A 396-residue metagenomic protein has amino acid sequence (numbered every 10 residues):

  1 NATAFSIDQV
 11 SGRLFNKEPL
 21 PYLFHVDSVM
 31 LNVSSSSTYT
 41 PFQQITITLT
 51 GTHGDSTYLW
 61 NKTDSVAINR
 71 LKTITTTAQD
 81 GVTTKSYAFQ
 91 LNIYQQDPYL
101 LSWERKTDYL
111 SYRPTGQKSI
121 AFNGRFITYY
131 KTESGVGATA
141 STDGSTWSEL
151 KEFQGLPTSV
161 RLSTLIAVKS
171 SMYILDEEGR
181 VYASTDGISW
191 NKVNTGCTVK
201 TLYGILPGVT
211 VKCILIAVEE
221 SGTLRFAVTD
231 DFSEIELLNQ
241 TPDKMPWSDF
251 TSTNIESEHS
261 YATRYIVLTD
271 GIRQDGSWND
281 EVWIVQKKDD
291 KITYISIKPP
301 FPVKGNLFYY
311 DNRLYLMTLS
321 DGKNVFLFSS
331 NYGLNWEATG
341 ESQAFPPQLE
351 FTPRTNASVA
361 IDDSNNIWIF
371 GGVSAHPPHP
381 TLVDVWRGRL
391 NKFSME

Functional and structural regions predicted by a protein language model:
N1-Q117: Predominantly extracytoplasmic/ectodomain segments of secreted and cell-surface proteins
Y99-D108, W147-G155, T185, N191-T198 (+4 more regions): Beta-propeller fold detector
W103-D108, A121-G155: Beta-propeller domains
Y109-A121, G155-S170, V193-C213, Q240-Y261 (+3 more regions): Repeated scaffold domains used in trafficking and secretory/extracellular systems, primarily beta-propellers
K131-V136, G179-R180, V218-T223, D270-G276 (+2 more regions): Short glycine/acidic-enriched loop and turn motifs that connect beta-strands
A138-T142, A183-S184, A227-T229, V285 (+2 more regions): Conserved Ser/Thr-centered positions that define the repeating blades of beta-propeller domains
P299-N335: Loop/turn-rich, solvent-exposed surfaces of beta-rich toroidal or solenoidal domains
T339, F351-E396: Blade-level signature of beta-propeller repeat domains, shared across WD40, Kelch, NHL, RCC1 and BNR/Asp-box propellers
